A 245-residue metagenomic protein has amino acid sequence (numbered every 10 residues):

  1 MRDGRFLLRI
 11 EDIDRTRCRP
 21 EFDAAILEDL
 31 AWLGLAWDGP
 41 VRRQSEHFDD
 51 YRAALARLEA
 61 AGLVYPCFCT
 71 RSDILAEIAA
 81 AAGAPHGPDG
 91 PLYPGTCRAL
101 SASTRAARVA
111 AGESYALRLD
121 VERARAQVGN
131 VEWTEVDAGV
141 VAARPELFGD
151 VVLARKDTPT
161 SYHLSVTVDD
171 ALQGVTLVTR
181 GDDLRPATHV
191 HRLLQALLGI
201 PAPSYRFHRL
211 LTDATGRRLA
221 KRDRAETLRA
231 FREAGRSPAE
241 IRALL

Functional and structural regions predicted by a protein language model:
M1-H86, D182-D183, A187-I200, T215: N-terminal Rossmann-like or analogous alpha/beta NTP/dinucleotide-binding catalytic cores that position adenine
D38-P40, A202-Y205, P238-I241: Short, surface-exposed acidic
S72-A220, T227-R232: Active-site cores that bind ATP or allylic diphosphates and position pyrophosphate for catalysis
E233-L245: Extended, charge-rich low-complexity interaction segments
